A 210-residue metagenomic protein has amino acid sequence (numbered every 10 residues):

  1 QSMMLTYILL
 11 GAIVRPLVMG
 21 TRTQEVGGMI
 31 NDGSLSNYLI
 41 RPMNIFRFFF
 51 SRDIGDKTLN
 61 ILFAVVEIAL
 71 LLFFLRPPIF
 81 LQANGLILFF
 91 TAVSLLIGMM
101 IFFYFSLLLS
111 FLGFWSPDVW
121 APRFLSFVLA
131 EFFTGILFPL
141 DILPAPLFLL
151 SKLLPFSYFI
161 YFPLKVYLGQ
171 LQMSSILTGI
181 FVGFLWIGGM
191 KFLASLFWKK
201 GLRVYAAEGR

Functional and structural regions predicted by a protein language model:
M4-I68: Hydrophobic alpha-helical transmembrane segments of multi-pass membrane transport proteins
T6, L39, M43-G55, G85 (+5 more regions): Alpha-helical membrane-protein architecture signal
Y7-I8, P16-M19, F90-S94, L147-F148 (+1 more regions): Short alpha-helical transmembrane interface motifs in multi-pass membrane proteins
I13-L17, I54-V65, L96, M100-Y104 (+4 more regions): Hydrophobic alpha-helical transmembrane bundles that constitute the permease/transmembrane domains of multi-pass
E25, M29, G33, Y104-F111 (+4 more regions): Membrane-spanning helices that line or support transport/gating and their immediate boundary helices in channels
K57-W120, I176-L185, G189-F192: Alpha-helical transmembrane segments and their short interhelical loops
P78, L109-S110, F114-V166: Transmembrane helix segments
Y167, V182-R210: Junction motif at the cytosolic side of a transmembrane helix
